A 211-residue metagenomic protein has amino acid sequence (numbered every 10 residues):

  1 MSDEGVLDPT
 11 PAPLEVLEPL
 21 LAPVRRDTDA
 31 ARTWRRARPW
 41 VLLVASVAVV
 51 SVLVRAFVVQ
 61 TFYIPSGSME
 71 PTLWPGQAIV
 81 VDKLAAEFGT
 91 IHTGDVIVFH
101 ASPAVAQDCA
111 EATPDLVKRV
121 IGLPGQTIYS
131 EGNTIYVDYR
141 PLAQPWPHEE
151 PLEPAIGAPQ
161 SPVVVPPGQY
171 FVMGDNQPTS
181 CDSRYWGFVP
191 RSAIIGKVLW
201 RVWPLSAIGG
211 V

Functional and structural regions predicted by a protein language model:
S2-R38, L53, F57-Y63, P71-V211: Soluble "head" domains of membrane/secretory-pathway proteins
